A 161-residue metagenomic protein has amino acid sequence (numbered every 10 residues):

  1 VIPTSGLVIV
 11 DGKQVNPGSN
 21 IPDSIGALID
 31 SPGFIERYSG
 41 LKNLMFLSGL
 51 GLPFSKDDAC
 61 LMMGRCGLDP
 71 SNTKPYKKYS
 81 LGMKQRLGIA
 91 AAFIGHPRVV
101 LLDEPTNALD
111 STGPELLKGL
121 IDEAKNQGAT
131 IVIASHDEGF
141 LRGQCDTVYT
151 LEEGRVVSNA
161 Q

Functional and structural regions predicted by a protein language model:
G6-I21: Conserved ABC transporter NBD signature motif
R37-L50: Q-loop/switch helix immediately C-terminal to the Walker
M45, K56-S71: Conserved ABC ATPase "signature" region
I89: Hydrophobic anchor residue at the start of the ABC signature
V100-E104: Catalytic Walker B motif of ABC-type/P-loop ATPase nucleotide-binding domains
S111-T112: Helix N-cap at the start of a conserved alpha-helix in ABC-type nucleotide-binding domains
S135-H136: H-loop/switch region of ABC-family ATPase nucleotide-binding domains
